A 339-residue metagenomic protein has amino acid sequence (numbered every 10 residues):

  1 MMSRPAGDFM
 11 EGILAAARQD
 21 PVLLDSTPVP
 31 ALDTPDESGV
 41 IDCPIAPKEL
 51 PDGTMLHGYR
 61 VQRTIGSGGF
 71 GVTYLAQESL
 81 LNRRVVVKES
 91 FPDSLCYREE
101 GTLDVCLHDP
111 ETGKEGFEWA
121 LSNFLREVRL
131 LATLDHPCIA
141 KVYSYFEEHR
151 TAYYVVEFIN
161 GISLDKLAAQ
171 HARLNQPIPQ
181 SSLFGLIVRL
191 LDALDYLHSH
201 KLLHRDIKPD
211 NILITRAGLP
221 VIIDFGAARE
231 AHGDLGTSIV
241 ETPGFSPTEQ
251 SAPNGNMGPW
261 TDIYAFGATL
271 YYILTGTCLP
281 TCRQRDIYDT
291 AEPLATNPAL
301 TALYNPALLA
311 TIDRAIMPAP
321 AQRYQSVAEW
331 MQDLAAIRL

Functional and structural regions predicted by a protein language model:
G101-T133: AlphaC helix of the eukaryotic protein kinase fold
Y145: Activation-segment/catalytic-loop signature of the eukaryotic protein kinase fold
H149-S163, L167: Conserved short submotifs of the Hanks-type protein kinase catalytic core that shape the nucleotide-binding pocket
L164-P177: AlphaC helix of the protein kinase catalytic domain
L186-I187: Activation segment signature within eukaryotic-like protein kinase domains
H198-I214: Catalytic-loop of the protein kinase fold
G236-Q250: Conserved activation segment of eukaryotic-like protein kinases, specifically the C-terminal portion of the activation
